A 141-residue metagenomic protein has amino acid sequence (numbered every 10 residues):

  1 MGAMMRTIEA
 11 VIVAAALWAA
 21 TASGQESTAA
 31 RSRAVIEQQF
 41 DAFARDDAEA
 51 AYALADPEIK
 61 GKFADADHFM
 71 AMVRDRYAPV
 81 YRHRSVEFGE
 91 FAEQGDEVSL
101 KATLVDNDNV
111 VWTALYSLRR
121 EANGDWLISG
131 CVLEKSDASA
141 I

Functional and structural regions predicted by a protein language model:
M1-I8: Positively charged n-region of N-terminal signal peptides that target proteins for export
E9-A10, S23: Serine/threonine-rich, low-complexity intrinsically disordered segments
I12-L17: Hydrophobic helical h-region of N-terminal Sec-dependent signal peptides in bacterial secretory/periplasmic proteins
A19-D47: Short, low-complexity N-terminal intrinsically disordered segments enriched in polar/charged residues
G24-E26, Q38, R76, E90 (+1 more regions): Acidic, low-complexity intrinsically disordered segments
S27-A34, A48-E97: Short solvent-exposed beta->alpha transition segments
E90-I141: Exposed beta-sheet edge and beta->alpha loop/turn motif
